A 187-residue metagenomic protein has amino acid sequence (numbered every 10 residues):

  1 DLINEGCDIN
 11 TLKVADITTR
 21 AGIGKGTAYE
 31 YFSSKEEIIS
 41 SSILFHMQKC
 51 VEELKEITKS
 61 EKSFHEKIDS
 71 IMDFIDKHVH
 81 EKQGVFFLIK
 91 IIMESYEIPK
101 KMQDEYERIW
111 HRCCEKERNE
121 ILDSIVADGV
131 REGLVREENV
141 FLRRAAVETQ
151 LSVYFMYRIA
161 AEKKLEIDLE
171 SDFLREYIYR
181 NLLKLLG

Functional and structural regions predicted by a protein language model:
D1, R20, E37-I57, E66 (+5 more regions): Alpha-helical structural segments
D1-D16, G84, I98-M102: Short, charged helix-to-loop "capping" segments that act as catalytic/coupling loops
D1-G6, K49, E53-S60, A146 (+1 more regions): Solvent-exposed, amphipathic alpha-helical segments
D8-E37, S41: Helix-turn-helix
N10-T11, L134-N139: Short, charged helix-capping/linker segments at alpha-helix termini
Q48-V51, K55-E56, L88, E97-E132 (+2 more regions): Amphipathic alpha-helical packing segments from all-alpha helical-bundle domains
K77, E120, S124-E132, A145 (+1 more regions): C-terminal peripheral helix-coil segments that are non-catalytic and often amphipathic
V79-E105, Y157-A161: Amphipathic alpha-helical segments used for helix-helix packing
